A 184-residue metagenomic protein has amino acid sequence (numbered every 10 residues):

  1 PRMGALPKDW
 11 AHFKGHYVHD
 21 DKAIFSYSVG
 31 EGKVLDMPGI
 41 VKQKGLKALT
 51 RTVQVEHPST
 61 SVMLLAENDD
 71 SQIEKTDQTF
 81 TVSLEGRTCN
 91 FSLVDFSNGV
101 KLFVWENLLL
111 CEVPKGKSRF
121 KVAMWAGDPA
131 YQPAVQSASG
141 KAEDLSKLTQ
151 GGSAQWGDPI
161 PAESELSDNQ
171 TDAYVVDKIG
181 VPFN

Functional and structural regions predicted by a protein language model:
P1-K47: Extended, loop-rich substrate-binding clefts of extracytoplasmic carbohydrate-active enzymes
F25-V29, R51-V55, L64-A66, K115-A130: Short, hydrophobic/aromatic-enriched beta-strand segments in well-ordered soluble domains
L35-I40, L65, N90-D95: Short amphipathic beta-strand/extended segments with alternating polar/hydrophobic composition
K47, Q54-E74: Surface-exposed beta-strand/loop patches in extracellular or lumenal glycoproteins
A48-T50, V104: Short, surface-exposed coil-to-beta transition loops
D70, L84-D158: Extended acidic/polar, glycine-enriched regions that form or flank non-catalytic beta-rich accessory modules
D77-L84: Acidic, low-complexity intrinsically disordered segments
G140-N184: Beta-propeller domains with acidic blade repeats across secreted/periplasmic ectodomains and cytosolic WD/CNH propellers
